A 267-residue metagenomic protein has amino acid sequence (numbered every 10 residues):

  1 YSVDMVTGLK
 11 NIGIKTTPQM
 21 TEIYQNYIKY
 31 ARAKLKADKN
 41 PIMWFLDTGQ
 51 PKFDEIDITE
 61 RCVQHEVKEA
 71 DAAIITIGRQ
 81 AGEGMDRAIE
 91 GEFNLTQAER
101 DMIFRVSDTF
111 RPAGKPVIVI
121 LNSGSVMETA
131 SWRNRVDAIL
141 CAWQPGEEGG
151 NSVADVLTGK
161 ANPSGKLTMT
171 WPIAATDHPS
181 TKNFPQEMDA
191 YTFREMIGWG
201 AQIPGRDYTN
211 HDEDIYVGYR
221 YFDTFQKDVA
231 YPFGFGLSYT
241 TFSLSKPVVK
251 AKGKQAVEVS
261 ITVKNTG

Functional and structural regions predicted by a protein language model:
Y1-V3, K10-I12, Y27-A37, M43-F45 (+2 more regions): Secreted, periplasmic, or luminal enzymes acting at the cell surface/secretory milieu
K10, I103-P112: Surface-exposed amphipathic alpha-helices with a cationic face
G13-V63: Conserved SGNH/GDSL esterase-like catalytic core that processes O-acyl groups on lipids and polysaccharides
P18, I75, V119-L121, M169: Structural beta-sheet core signal
A70: An anion/phosphate-binding loop that grips the pyrophosphate of nucleotide cofactors and donors
I75-T76, C141: Redox-cofactor binding/interface segments in oxidoreductases and associated redox assembly factors
I77-Q97: Glycine/threonine-rich flexible loop motifs
E99-V106, V117, I139, V153: Extended, hydrophobic alpha-helical segments in both membrane/secreted and soluble proteins
